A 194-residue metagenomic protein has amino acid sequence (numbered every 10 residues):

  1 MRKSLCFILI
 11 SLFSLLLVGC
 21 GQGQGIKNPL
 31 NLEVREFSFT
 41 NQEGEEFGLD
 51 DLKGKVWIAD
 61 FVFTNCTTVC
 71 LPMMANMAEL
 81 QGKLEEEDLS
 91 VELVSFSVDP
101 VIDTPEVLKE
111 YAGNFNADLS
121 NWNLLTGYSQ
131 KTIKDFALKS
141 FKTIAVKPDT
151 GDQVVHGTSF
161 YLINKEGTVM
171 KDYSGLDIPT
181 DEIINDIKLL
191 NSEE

Functional and structural regions predicted by a protein language model:
M1-L5: Positively charged n-region of N-terminal signal peptides that target proteins for export
C6-F13: Sec-dependent N-terminal signal peptides
L15-G19: C-terminal motif of bacterial Sec signal peptides marking the signal peptidase cleavage site
Q22-D50, A75-N76: N-terminal "domain-start" segment that seeds a small globular fold
V34-R35, V56-W57, G157-S159: Short loop/turn microsegments at loop-to-beta-strand junctions
L49-L71, M77, V94: Short active-site neighborhood of thiol/selenol oxidoreductases, capturing the structured segment around
A75-F136: Structural microenvironment flanking redox-active thiols in thiol-disulfide oxidoreductases
P148-E194: Thiol-/selenol-based redox modules, centered on thioredoxin-like and closely related oxidoreductase domains
